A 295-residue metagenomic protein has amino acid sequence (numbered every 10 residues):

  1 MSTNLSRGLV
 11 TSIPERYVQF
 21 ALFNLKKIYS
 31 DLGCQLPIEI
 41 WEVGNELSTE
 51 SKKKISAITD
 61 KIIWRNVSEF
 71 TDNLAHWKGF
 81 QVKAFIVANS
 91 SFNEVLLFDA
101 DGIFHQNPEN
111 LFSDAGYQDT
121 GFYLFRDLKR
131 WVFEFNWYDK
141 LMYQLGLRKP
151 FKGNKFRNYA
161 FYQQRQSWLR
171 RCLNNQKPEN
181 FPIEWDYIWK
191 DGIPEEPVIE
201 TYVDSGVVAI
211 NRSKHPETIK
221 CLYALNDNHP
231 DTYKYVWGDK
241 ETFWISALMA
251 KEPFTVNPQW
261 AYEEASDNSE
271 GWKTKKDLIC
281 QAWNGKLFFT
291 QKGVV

Functional and structural regions predicted by a protein language model:
M1-V295: Glycosyltransferase catalytic domains, chiefly GT-A lineage
